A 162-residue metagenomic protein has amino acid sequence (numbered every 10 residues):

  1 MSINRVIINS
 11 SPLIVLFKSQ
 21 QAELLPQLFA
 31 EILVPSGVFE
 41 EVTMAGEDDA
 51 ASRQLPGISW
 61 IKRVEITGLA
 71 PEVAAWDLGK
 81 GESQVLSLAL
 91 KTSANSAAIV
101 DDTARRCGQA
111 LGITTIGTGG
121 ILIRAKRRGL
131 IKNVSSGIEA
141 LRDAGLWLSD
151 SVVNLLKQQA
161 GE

Functional and structural regions predicted by a protein language model:
S2-S96, D102, A110-I113, S136 (+3 more regions): Active-site-proximal, substrate-binding regions of enzyme catalytic domains and RNA-binding/basic surfaces
A45, R105-E162: Acidic, PIN/NYN-like endoribonuclease modules and their adjacent C-terminal/linker elements
